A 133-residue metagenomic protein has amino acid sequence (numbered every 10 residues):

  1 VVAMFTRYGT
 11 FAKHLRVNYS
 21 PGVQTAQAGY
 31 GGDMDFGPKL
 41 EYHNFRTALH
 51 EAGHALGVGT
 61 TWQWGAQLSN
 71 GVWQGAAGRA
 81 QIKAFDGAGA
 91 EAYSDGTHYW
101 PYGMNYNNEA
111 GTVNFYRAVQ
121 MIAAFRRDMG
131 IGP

Functional and structural regions predicted by a protein language model:
V1-K13: Zn2+-dependent metallopeptidase catalytic core
V2, D33, L49, G53 (+1 more regions): Extracytoplasmic/secreted envelope proteins and their assembly/folding machinery, especially bacterial periplasmic
T6, G57-T61, R126: Hydrophobic/aromatic-lined pockets within catalytic cores
A12-D33: Catalytic zinc-binding patch centered on the HExxH motif and its immediate surroundings that defines zinc-dependent
S20-A26, K39-H43, W62-W64: Solvent-exposed loop/turn segments at secondary-structure junctions within structured extracellular/periplasmic domains
G32-L49: Short pre-active-site segment immediately N-terminal to the catalytic Zn-binding motif
Y42, Q63-P133: Metalloprotease/metallohydrolase-associated module, dominated by Zn2+-dependent proteases
R46-T60: Active-site recognition of the HExxH zinc-binding catalytic motif
